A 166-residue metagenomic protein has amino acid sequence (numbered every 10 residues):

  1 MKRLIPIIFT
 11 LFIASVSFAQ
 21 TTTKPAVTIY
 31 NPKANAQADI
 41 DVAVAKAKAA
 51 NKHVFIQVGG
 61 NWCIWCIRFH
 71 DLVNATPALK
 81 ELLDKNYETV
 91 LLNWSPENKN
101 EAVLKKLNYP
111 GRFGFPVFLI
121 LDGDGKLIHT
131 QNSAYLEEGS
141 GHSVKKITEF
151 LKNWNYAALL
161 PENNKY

Functional and structural regions predicted by a protein language model:
M1-T22: Bacterial Sec-dependent N-terminal signal peptides
S17-Q37, Y156-Y166: Sec-dependent signal peptide cleavage junction
A34, T76-E101: Thiol-based oxidoreductase modules, predominantly thioredoxin-like and allied folds used for disulfide exchange
N35-H53: A short beta-strand-turn-helix
A50-F55, K85-V90, G114-P116, G123-G125: Loop/turn elements at helix/coil->beta-strand transitions in domains of secreted/extracellular proteins
V58-N74: Conserved redox-active cysteine motifs that mediate thiol-disulfide chemistry, especially di-cysteine Cys-X(1-2)-Cys
S95-F115, D124: Structural alpha/beta surface segment adjacent to cysteine/selenocysteine redox centers across thiol/disulfide enzymes
R112-N163: Non-catalytic, surface beta->alpha helical segment in thiol-disulfide oxidoreductase systems
